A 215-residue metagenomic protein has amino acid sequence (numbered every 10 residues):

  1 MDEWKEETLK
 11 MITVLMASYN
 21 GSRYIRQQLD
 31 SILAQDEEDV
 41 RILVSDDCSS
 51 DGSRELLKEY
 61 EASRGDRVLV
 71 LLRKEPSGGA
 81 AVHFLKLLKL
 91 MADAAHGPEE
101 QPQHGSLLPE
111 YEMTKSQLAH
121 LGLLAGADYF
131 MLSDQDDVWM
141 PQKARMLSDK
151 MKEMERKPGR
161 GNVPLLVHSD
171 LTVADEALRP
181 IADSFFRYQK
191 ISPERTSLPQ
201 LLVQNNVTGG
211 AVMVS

Functional and structural regions predicted by a protein language model:
D2-S215: Nucleotide-sugar donor-binding/catalytic module of glycosyltransferases that assemble extracellular/cell-envelope
